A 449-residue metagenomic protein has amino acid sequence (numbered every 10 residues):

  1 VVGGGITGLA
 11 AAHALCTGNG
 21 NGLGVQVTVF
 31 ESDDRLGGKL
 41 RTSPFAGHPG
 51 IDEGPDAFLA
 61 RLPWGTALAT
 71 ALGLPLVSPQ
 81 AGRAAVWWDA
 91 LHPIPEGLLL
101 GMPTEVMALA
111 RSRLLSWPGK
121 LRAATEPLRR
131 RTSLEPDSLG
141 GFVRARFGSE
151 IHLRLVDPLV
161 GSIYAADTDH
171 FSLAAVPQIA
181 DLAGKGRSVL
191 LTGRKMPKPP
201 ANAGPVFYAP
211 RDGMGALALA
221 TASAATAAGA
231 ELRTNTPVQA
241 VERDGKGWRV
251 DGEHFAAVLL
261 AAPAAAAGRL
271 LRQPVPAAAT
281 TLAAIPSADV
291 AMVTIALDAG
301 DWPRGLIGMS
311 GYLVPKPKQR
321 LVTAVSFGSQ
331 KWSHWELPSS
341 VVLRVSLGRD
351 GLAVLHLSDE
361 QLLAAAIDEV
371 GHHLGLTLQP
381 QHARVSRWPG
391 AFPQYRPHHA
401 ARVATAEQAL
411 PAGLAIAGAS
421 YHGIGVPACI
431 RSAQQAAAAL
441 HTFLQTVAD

Functional and structural regions predicted by a protein language model:
V1-T7: Beta1/beta-strand and adjacent pyrophosphate-binding region of the FAD-binding site in flavoprotein oxidoreductases
T7, R35, A265: Conserved Rossmann-like nucleotide-cofactor binding loop
C16-A46: Glycine-rich FAD pyrophosphate-binding loop
T42, P95-P103, G247, I307-G308 (+1 more regions): Conserved flavin/dinucleotide-binding core of flavoenzymes
A46-R130: Dinucleotide-binding Rossmann-like beta1-alpha1 core, especially the glycine-rich loop that anchors the ADP
W64-E96, F147-L153, A224-T234, Q239-W248: Feature captures the FAD/FMN-dependent oxidoreductase FAD-binding
L121-A240, H254: Active-site/ligand-binding neighborhood in enzyme catalytic cores
T236-L343, L347-Q361, H372-H373: Mid-domain catalytic core of redox enzymes that form a hydrophobic substrate pocket/lid adjacent to a catalytic redox
